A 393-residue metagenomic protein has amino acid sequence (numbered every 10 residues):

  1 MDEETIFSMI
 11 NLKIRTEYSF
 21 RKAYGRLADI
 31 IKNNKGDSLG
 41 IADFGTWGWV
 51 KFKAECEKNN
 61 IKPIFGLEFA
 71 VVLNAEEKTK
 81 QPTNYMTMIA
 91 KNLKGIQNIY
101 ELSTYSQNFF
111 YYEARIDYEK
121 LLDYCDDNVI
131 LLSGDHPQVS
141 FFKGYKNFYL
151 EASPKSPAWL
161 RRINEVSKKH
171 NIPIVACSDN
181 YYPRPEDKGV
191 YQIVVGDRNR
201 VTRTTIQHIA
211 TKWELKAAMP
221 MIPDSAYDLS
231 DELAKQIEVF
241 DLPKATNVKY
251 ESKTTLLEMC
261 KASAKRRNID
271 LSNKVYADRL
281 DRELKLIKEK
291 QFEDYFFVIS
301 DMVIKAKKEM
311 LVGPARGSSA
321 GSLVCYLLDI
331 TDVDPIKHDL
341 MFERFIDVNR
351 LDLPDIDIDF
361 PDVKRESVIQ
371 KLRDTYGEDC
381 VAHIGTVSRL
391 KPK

Functional and structural regions predicted by a protein language model:
M1-L39, V72-Y149, Y182, E186-M302 (+1 more regions): Conserved active-site carboxylates
I14, F44, L67-F69, N180: Active-site metal-binding loops of divalent metal-dependent hydrolases
T16, S38-G45, R316-A320: Ser/Thr-glycine-rich phosphate-binding loops at phosphate-binding pockets of nucleotides, nucleotide cofactors
G45-E55, P157-R162: Active-site-adjacent beta->alpha loops and helix N-cap segments on the catalytic face of soluble alpha/beta enzymes
P63: Conserved catalytic core of nucleotide polymerization and phosphodiester-bond processing enzymes
G95, V175, N180-P183, A306 (+2 more regions): Conserved phosphate/anionic-ligand binding catalytic regions in large, soluble enzymes, centered on
